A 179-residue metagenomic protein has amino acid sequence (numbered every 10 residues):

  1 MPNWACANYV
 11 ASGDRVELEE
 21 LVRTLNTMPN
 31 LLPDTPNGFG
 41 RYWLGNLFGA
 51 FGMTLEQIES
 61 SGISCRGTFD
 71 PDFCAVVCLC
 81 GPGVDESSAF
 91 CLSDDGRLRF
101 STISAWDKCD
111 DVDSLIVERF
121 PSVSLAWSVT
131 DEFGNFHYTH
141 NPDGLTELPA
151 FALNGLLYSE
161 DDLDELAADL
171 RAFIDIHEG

Functional and structural regions predicted by a protein language model:
M1-G179: Structured alpha/beta or helical-core interaction and ligand-binding surfaces enriched in interleaved
